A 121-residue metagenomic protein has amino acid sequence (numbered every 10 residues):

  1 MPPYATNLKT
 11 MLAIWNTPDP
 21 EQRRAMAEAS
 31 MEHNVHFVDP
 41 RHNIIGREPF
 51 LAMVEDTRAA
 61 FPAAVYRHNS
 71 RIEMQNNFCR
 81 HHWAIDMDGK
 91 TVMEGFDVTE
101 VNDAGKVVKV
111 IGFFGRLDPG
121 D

Functional and structural regions predicted by a protein language model:
M1-S30: Short acidic-aromatic low-complexity motifs
Y4, N43, D88: Aromatic-acidic/polar surface patches that form glycan- and anion
Y4-I14, V38-P40, A52-D56: Short, mixed-charge, low-aromatic patches
I14-N16, A52, T57-D121: A beta-strand edge to alpha-helix "cap/lid" segment located at domain peripheries
R23-A25, V38-D39, Y66-R67, V110: Short, hydrophobic secondary-structure boundary micro-motifs
R24, E28, R47, L51-E55: Short, well-structured alpha-helical segments
N34-I45, R58: A short gly/proline-enriched turn/hairpin at secondary-structure junctions
